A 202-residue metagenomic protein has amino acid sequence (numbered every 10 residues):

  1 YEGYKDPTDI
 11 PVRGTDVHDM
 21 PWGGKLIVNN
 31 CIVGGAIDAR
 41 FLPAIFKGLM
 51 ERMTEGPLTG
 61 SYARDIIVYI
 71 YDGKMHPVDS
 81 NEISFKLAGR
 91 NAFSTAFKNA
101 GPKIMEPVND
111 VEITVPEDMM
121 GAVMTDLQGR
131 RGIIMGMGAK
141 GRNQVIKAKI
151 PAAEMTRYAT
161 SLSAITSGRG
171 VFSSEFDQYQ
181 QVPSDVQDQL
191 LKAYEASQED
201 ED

Functional and structural regions predicted by a protein language model:
Y1-D202: Accessory interaction regions appended to the cores of large information-processing enzymes
